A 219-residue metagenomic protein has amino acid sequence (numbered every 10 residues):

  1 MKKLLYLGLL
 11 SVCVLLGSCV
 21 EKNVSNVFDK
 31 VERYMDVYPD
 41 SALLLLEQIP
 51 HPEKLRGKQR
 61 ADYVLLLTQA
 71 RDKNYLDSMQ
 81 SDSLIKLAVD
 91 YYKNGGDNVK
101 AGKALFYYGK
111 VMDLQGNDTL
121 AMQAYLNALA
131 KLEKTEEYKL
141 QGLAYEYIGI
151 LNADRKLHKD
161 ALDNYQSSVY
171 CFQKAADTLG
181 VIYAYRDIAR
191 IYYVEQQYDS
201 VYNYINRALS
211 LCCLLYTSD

Functional and structural regions predicted by a protein language model:
G17-S18: C-terminal motif of bacterial Sec signal peptides marking the signal peptidase cleavage site
E21, K58-R60, V99, K139 (+1 more regions): Residue signature of alpha-solenoid helical repeat architecture, marking inter-repeat boundaries and helix-start
K22-D82: Start-of-domain marker
E47-P52, K86-K93, N127-E133, S167-C171 (+2 more regions): Amphipathic alpha-helical segments of tetratricopeptide repeats
A101-M112, A124, Q141-N152, N164 (+3 more regions): TPR/Sel1-like alpha-solenoid repeat signature
Y216-D219: Conserved small/polar residues in nucleotide/adenosyl-binding loops
